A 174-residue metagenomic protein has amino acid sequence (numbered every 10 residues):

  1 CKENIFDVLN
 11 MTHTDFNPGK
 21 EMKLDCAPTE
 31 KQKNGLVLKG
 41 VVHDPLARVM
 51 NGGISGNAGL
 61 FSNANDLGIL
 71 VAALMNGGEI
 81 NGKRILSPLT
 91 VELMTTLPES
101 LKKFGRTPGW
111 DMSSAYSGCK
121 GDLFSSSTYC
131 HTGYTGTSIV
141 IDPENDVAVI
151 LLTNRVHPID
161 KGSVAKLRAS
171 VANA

Functional and structural regions predicted by a protein language model:
C1-S127: Short, surface-exposed loop or secondary-structure junction motifs that flank catalytic or metal-binding residues
N34, E144-N145: Residue-level recognition of short loop/turn positions
G105, G121-D122, L152, K161-S163: Short conserved micro-motifs at the rims of enzyme active sites and ligand-binding pockets
G109, S138-V140: Short, surface-exposed charged micro-motifs
C130: Short, structured beta-strand/loop micro-motifs enriched in basic residues and often containing a Trp
G133-T135: Short, small/polar residue-rich loop motifs at catalytic or cofactor-binding pockets
I139, D146-R155: Short, well-ordered beta-strand elements
H157-A174: Generic C-terminus detector
